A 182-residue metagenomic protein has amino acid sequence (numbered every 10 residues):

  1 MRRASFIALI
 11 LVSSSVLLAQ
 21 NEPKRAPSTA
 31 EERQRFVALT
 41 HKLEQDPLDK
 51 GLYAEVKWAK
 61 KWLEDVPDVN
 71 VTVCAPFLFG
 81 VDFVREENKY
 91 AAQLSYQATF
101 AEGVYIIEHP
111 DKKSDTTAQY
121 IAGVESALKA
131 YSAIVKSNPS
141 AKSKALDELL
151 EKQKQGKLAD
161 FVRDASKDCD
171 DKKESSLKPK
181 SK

Functional and structural regions predicted by a protein language model:
A4-S15: Sec-dependent N-terminal signal peptides
S5-F6, F36-A38, S181: Sequence-pattern detector for short linear motifs and compositional/periodic biases rather than a specific fold
L17-N21: Boundary at the C-terminal end of the N-terminal hydrophobic targeting segment
R25-T29, E87-Y90: Solvent-exposed loop and edge beta-strand segments that line ligand/cofactor-binding and catalytic clefts
A30-E55: N-terminal targeting signals for Sec/Tat export/insertion, comprising classic cleavable signal peptides
G51-D168: Mature extracellular/secreted ectodomains of secretory-pathway proteins
K172-K173, L177-K182: Short, solvent-exposed mixed-charge patches
